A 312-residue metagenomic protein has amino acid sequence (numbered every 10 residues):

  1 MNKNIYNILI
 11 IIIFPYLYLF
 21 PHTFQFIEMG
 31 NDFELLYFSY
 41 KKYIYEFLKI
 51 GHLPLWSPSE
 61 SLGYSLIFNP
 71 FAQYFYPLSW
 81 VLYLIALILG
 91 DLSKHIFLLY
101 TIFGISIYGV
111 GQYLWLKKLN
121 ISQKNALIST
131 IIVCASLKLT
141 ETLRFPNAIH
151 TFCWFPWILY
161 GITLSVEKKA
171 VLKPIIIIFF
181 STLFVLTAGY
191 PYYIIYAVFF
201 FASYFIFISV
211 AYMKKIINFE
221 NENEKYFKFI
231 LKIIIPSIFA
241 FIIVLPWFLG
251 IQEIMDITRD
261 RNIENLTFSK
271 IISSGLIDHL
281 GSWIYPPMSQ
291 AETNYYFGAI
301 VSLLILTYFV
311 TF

Functional and structural regions predicted by a protein language model:
M1, N31-L36, F219, Y226: Transmembrane signal-anchor hairpin modules in multi-pass inner-membrane enzymes, especially those that act on
M1-P21, E224-S237: Start-transfer (signal-anchor) and selected internal transmembrane alpha helices of multi-pass inner/ER membrane
I11, T101-I102, S106-K118, Q123-Y212 (+1 more regions): Membrane-embedded helix bundles of polyisoprenyl
I13-Q112, I131-F152, M255-F297: Membrane-interface coil-to-helix junctions
T23-I27, L87-I88, K168, Y190 (+4 more regions): Transmembrane helix-loop junctions in multipass membrane proteins, especially transporters and channels
L48-G51, V166-K169, E224, K228: Membrane-interface extramembranous regions at the lipid-water interface
T187, Y192-V198, A202-I206, E222 (+1 more regions): Transmembrane catalytic cores of multi-pass membrane glycosyltransferases and polysaccharide-assembly enzymes
F297-F312: Hydrophobic, aromatic-rich transmembrane alpha-helices and their immediate juxtamembrane boundary segments
